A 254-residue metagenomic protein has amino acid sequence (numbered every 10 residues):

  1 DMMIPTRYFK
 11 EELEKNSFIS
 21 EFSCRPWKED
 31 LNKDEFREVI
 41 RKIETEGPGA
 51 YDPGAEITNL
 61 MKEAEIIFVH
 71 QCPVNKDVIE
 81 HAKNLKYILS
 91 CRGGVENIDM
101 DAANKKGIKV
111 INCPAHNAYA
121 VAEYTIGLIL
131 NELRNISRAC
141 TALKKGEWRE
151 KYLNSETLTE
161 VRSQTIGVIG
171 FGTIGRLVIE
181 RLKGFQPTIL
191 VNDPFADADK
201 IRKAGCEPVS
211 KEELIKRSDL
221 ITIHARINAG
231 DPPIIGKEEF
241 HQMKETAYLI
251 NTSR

Functional and structural regions predicted by a protein language model:
D1-I66: N-terminal glycine-/charge-rich "phosphate-binding" loop or analogous flexible N-terminal tail
M2-M3, C72-P73, D193-A198: Short, polar loop motifs at secondary-structure junctions
N16, E80-N84, F240-E245: Short, conserved loop/helix-junction motifs that constitute active-site signature segments in enzyme catalytic cores
E46-D52, V69-Q71, K145-Y152, R202-P208 (+1 more regions): Short gly/ser/thr-rich secondary-structure transition/capping motifs
E63-K144, N154-L158: Phosphate/diphosphate ligand-binding glycine-rich loop within oxidoreductases
H70, C91, H224-R226, N251-T252: Short, well-ordered coil/turn residues at beta-beta hairpins and beta-strand->alpha-helix junctions within
Y87, L220, Y248: Short glycine-centered segments of the SAM/dcSAM-binding site in methyltransferase folds
I136, N154-E245: Rossmann-like dinucleotide/phosphate-binding beta-alpha-beta segment
